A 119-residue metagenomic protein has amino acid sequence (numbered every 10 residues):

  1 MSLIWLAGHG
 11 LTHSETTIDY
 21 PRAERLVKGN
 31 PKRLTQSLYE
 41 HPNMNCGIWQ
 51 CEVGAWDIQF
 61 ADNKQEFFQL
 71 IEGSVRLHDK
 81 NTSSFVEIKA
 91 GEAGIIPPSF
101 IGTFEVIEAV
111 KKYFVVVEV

Functional and structural regions predicted by a protein language model:
M1-N43: A short, N-terminal "cap"/entry segment at the start of jelly-roll beta-barrel domains of the cupin/DSBH fold
P42-D62, P97: Conserved short histidine dyad/triad with adjacent acidic residue
M44, P97-V119: Ligand-binding loop in jelly-roll beta-barrel domains
C46-I48, F67, A93: Conserved hydrophobic/aromatic beta-strand scaffold that supports enzyme active sites
I58, L77, K112-F114: Short hydrophobic/aromatic-rich beta-strand segments that constitute the beta-sheet cores of beta-sandwich/beta-barrel
D62-L77: Short, conserved beta-strand element in jelly-roll/cupin
H78-K80, E105: A generic structural motif
T82-P98: Short acidic-glycine-tyrosine-enriched beta hairpin
